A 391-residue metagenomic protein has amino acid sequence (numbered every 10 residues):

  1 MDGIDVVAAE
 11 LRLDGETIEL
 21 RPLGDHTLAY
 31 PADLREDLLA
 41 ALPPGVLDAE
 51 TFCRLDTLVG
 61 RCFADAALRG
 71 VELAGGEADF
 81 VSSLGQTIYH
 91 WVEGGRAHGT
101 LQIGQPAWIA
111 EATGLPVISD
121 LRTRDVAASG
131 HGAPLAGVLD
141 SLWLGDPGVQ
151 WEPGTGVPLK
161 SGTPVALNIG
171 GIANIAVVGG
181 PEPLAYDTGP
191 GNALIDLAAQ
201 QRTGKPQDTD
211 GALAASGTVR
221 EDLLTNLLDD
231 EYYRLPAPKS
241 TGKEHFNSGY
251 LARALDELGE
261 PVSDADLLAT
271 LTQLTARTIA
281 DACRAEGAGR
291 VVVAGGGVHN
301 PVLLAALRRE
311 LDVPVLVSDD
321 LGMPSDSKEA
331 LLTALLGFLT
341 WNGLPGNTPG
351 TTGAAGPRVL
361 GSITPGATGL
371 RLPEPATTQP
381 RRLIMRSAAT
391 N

Functional and structural regions predicted by a protein language model:
G3-P22, T27-L28, L184-A276, A288 (+4 more regions): Conserved ATP-utilizing enzyme core subdomain
D5-L13, V165-L167, G179-G180, L197 (+1 more regions): Catalytic phosphate/nucleotide-handling subdomain of diverse soluble enzymes
I18-G60: Conserved non-catalytic scaffold segment of RNase H-like nuclease domains
V46-G104: Short beta-strand-loop/turn "lid" adjacent to the catalytic site in phosphate-handling enzymes
A64-E72, D140-V149, D256, Q273-R284 (+1 more regions): Generic structural signal for well-ordered alpha-helical scaffold segments
G75-E77, L159-G162, A285-G289: Short helix-loop-beta connector
Q86, G171, G296-V298: Active-site metal-binding loops of divalent metal-dependent hydrolases
V92-T100, E111, L115-P206: Phosphate-binding/catalytic loop of phosphoryl-transfer enzymes
